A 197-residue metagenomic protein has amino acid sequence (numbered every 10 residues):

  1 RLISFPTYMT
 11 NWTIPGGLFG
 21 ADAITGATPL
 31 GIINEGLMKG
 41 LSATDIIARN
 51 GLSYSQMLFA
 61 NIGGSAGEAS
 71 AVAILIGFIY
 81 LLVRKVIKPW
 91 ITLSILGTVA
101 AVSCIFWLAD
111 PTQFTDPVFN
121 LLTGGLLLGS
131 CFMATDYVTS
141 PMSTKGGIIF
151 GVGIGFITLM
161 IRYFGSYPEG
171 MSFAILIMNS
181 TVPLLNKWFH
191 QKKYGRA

Functional and structural regions predicted by a protein language model:
R1-L75: Long hydrophobic alpha-helical segments that form multi-pass transmembrane helix bundles in integral membrane proteins
F59-G67, V83-K88, V138-G147: Short, amphipathic, aromatic/basic-enriched membrane-interface segments that mark the entry/exit of transmembrane
V72-L75, L93-A101, N120-A134, I148-F156: Hydrophobic alpha-helical segments embedded in the membrane of multi-pass proteins
I74-F114: Membrane-helix boundary elements
P89, L184-A197: Membrane-interface capping segments at transmembrane-helix boundaries
F106-P111, I157-E169: Hydrophobic alpha-helical transmembrane segments in multi-pass integral membrane proteins
D110, M133-M142: Alpha-helical transmembrane segments
P117-G124, G147, S166-M178: Loop-to-transmembrane alpha-helix initiation sites
